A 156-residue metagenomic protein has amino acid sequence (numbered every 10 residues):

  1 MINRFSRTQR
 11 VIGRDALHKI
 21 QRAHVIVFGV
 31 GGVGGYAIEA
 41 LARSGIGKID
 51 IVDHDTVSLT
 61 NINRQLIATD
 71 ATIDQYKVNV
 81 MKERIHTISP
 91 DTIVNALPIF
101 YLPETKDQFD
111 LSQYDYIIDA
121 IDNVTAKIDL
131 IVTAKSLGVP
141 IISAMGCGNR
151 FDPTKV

Functional and structural regions predicted by a protein language model:
M1-I26: N-terminal charged helix/coil linker that caps or initiates catalytic domains
V27-G29, V52: Conserved N-terminal Rossmann-fold NAD(P)-binding element of oxidoreductases
V33-G34: Hydrophobic/small residue at the entry helix of a nucleotide-binding pocket
L41: Aromatic pocket-lining residues of Rossmann-like dinucleotide-binding sites
I46, I51-S89: Glycine-rich phosphate-binding loop and adjoining beta1-alpha1-beta2 segment of Rossmann-like nucleotide-binding folds
A71, T92-Y101: Conserved SAM-binding strand-loop segment of SAM-dependent methyltransferases
E104-Q113: Short amphipathic alpha-helix with an adjacent loop that forms part of the alpha/beta core around
Y116-V156: E1/E1-like adenylate-forming module used to activate ubiquitin-like modifiers and sulfur-carrier proteins
